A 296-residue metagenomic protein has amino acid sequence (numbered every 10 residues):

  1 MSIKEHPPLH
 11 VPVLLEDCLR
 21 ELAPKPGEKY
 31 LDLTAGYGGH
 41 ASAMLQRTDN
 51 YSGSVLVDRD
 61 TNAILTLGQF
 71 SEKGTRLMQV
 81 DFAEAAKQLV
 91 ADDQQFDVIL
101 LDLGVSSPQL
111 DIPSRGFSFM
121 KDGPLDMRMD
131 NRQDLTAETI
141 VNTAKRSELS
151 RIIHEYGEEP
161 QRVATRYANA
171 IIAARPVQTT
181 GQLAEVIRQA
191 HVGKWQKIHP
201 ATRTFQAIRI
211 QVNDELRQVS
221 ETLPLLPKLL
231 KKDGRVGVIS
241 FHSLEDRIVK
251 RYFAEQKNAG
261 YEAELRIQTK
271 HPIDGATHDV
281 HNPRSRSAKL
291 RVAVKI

Functional and structural regions predicted by a protein language model:
M1-I296: S-adenosyl-L-methionine-dependent methyltransferase catalytic core, i.e., the SAM/SAH-binding region
